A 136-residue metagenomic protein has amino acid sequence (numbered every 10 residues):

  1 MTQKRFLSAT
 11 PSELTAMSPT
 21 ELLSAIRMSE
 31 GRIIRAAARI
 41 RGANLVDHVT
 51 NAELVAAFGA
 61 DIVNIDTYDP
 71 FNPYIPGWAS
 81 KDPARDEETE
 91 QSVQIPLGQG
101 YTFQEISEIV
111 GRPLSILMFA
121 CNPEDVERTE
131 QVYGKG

Functional and structural regions predicted by a protein language model:
T2-L14, A38-I75, S80-G136: Active-site beta->alpha loop and helix N-cap motifs at the rims of alpha/beta catalytic domains
E21-L23: Beta-strand/loop-dominated core regions that host nucleotide or nucleotide-derived cofactor-binding catalytic loops
A25-R27: Polybasic, low-complexity intrinsically disordered tails and interdomain linkers
I33: N-terminal nucleotide/polyanion-binding subdomain common to many enzyme families
